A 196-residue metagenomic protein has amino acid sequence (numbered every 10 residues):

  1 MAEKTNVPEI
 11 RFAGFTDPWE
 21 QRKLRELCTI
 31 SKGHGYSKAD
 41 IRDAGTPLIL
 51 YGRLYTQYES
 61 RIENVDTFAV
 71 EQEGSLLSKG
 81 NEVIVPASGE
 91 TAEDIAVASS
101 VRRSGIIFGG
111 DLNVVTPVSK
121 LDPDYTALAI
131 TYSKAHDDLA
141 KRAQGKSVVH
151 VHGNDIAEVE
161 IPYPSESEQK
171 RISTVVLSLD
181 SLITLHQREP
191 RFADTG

Functional and structural regions predicted by a protein language model:
M1-T16, L185-G196: Short amphipathic coiled-coil heptad-repeat segments
K4-P8, I106-L112, Q144-E168: A short glycine-rich beta-alpha junction/loop motif
T5, F12, W19-Q21, V176-D180: Long, compositionally biased tandem-repeat segments
P8, E168-L182, H186, G196: Extracellular/lumenal glycan-associated surfaces
I10-G33, E158: Non-catalytic DNA-recognition/assembly elements of restriction-modification systems
R25-K38, G52-E82: Sequence-specific dsDNA recognition surfaces
Y55-F68, V83-F108, D124-L128, D137-K141: Short, ligand-facing micro-motifs at secondary-structure edges
